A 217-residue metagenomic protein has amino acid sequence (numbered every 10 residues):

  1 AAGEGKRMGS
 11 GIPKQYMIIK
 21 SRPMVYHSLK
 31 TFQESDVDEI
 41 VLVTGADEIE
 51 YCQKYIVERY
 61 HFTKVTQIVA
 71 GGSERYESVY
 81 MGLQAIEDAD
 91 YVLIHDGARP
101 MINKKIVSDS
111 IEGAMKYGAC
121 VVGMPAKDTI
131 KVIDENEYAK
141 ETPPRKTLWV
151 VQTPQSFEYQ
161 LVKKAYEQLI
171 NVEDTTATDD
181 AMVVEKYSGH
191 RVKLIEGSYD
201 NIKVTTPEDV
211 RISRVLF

Functional and structural regions predicted by a protein language model:
A1-I49: N-terminal glycine-rich phosphate-binding loop and ensuing alpha1 helix
V25, I49, Y76-V79, I94 (+5 more regions): A general structural signal for well-ordered alpha-helical segments in protein cores
S35-D36, E58-V65: Short helix-capping segments at alpha-helix termini
D38-I40, G118-A119, R191: Residues at the starts of beta-strands that form the adenosine-phosphate
E50-Y55: Acidic helix N-cap motif at the loop->helix transition within catalytic regions of sugar-transfer enzymes
V65-Q67, E74-I133, Q152, F157: Conserved beta-loop-beta/alpha segment of the NTase-like Rossmann-fold superfamily that binds/positions NTPs
I133-K140: Conserved catalytic core of nucleotide-sugar-dependent glycosyltransferases
L148-F217: Conserved alpha/beta core of the MobA/IspD/sugar-nucleotide pyrophosphorylase nucleotidyltransferase superfamily
